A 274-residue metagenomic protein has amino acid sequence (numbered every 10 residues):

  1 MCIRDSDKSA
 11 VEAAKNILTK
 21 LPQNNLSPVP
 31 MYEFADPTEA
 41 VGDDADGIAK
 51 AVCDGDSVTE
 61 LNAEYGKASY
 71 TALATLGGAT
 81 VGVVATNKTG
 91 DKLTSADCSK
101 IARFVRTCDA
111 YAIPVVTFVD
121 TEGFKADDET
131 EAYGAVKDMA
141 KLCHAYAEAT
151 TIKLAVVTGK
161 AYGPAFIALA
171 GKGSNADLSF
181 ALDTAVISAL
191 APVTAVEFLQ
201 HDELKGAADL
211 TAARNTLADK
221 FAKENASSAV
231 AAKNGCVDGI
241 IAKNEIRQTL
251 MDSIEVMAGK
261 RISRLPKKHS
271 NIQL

Functional and structural regions predicted by a protein language model:
R4-L274: Ligand-binding clefts of soluble mixed alpha/beta catalytic domains
